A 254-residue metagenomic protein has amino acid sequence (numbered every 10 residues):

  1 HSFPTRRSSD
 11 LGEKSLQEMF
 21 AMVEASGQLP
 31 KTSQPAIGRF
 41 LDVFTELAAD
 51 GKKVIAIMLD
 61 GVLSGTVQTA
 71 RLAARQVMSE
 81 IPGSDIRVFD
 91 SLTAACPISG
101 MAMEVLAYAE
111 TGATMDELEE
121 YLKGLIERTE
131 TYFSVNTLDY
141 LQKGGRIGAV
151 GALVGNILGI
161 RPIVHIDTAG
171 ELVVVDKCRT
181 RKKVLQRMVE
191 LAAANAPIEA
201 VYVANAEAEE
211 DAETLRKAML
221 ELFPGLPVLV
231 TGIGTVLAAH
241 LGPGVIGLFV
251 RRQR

Functional and structural regions predicted by a protein language model:
H1-S8: Short, small-residue-biased leader/transition segments that mark boundaries at the very start of proteins
R6, S26, I55, V62-T66 (+3 more regions): Mixed-charge interfacial surface used for oligomerization/domain docking and macromolecular partner engagement
L16-L47: Glycine-rich oxoanion-binding loops at beta->alpha junctions
L47-K52, N195: Glycine-rich phosphate-binding loop signature in dinucleotide/nucleotide-binding domains
